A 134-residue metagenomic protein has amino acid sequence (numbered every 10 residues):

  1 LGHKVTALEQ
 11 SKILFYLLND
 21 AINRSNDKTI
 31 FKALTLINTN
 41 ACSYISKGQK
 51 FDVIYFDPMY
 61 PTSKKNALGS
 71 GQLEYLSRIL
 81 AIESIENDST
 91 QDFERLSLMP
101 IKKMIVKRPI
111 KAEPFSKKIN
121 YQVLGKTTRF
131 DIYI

Functional and structural regions predicted by a protein language model:
L1: A phosphate-binding catalytic loop at a beta-strand-loop-alpha-helix junction that coordinates phosphoryl groups
K4, L8-V53: S-adenosyl-L-methionine
I13, A81-E86, D131-I134: Short, surface-exposed, polar/charged, turn-prone segments marking secondary-structure boundaries
S43, N120-Y121: A generic local secondary-structure boundary/capping motif
G48-N120: S-adenosylmethionine
Y121-I134: Core SAM-dependent methyltransferase catalytic element
